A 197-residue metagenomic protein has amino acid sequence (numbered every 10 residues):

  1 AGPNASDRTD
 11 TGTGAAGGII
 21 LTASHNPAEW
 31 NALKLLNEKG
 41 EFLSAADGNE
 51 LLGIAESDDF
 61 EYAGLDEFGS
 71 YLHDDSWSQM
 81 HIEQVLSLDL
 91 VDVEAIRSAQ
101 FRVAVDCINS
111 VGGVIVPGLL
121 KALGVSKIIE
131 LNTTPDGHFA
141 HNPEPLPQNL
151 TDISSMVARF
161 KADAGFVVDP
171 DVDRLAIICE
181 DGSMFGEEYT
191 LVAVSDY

Functional and structural regions predicted by a protein language model:
A1-E38: Ferredoxin-reductase
G2-A5, H81-Q84, N149-D152, T190 (+1 more regions): Well-ordered alpha-helical segments embedded in enzymatic catalytic cores
G2-D7, P27-W30, S110-I115, P170-L175: Short glycine/serine/threonine-rich phosphate/pyrophosphate-binding segments that cradle anionic phosphate groups
D7-D10, T22-S24, V91-A95, I153-S155 (+2 more regions): A generic local secondary-structure boundary/capping motif
A28-N31, L35-S44, G53, D152 (+1 more regions): Replace "Mg2+/Mn2+-dependent" with "divalent metal-dependent
N31-F160: Gly/Ser/Thr-enriched, mixed-charge loops and adjacent short helices that form phosphate/oxyanion-binding elements
